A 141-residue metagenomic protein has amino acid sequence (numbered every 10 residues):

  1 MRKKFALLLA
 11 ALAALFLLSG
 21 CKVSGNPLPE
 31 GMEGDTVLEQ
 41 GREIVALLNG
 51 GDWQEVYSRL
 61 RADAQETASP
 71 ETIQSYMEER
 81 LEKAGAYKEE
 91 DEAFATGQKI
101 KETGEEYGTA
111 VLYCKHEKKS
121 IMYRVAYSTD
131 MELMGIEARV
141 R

Functional and structural regions predicted by a protein language model:
M1-S19: Sec-dependent bacterial lipoprotein signal peptides
F16-G20, S24, R80: Hydrophobic membrane-targeting alpha-helices
L18, W53-Q54, L133: Internal amphipathic alpha-helical segments of the cytochrome P450 catalytic fold
C21-G50: Short, low-complexity N-terminal intrinsically disordered segments enriched in polar/charged residues
L38, V56, K115-E117: Short hydrophobic/aromatic segments of transmembrane alpha-helices and their interfaces
Q54-E105: Short solvent-exposed beta->alpha transition segments
F94-R141: Exposed beta-sheet edge and beta->alpha loop/turn motif
